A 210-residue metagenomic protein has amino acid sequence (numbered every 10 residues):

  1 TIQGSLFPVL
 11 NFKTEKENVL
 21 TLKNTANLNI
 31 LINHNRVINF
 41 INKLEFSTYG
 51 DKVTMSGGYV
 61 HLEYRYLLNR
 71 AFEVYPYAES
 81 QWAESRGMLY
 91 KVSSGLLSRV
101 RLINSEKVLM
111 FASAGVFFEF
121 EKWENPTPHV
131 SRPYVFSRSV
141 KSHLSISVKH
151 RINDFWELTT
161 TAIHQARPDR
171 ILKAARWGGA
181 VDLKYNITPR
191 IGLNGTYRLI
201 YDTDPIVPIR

Functional and structural regions predicted by a protein language model:
T1-T14, N35-N39: Transmembrane beta-strand segments of Gram-negative outer membrane beta-barrel proteins
G4-P8, F40-N42, P76-A78, A112-A114 (+3 more regions): Membrane-embedded beta-strand positions of outer-membrane beta-barrel proteins
L6-L10, N24-I30, L62-Y66, L96-V100 (+5 more regions): Residues on the lipid-exposed face of transmembrane beta-strands in outer-membrane beta-barrel proteins
P8-T14, L44-T48, S80-E84, V100-L102 (+3 more regions): Transmembrane beta-strands of outer-membrane beta-barrel pores
N18-N24, T54-G58, M88-S94, V108 (+3 more regions): Residues that define the transmembrane beta-barrel architecture of outer-membrane proteins
N33-F40, A71-V74, E106-M110, H150-L158 (+1 more regions): Repeated loop/turn-to-beta-strand initiation elements of outer-membrane beta-barrel proteins
R101, K107-R167: Detector for outer-membrane/organellar transmembrane beta-barrel domains, recognizing the amphipathic beta-strand
R170-R210: Predominantly the C-terminal beta-signal and adjacent terminal strand-loop region of outer-membrane beta-barrel
